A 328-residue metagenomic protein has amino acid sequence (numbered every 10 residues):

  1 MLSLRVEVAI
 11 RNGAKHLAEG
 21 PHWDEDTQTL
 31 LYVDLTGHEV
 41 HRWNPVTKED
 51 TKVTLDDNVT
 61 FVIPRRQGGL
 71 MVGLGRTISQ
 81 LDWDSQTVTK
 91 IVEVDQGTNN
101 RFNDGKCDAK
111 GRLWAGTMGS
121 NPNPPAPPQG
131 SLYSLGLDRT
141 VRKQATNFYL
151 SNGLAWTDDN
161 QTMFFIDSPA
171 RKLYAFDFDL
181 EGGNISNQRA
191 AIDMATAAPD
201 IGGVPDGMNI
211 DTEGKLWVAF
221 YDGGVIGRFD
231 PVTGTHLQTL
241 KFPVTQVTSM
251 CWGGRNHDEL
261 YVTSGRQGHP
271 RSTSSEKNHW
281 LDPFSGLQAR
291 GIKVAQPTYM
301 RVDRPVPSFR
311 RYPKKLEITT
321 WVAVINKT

Functional and structural regions predicted by a protein language model:
L2-A14, Q188: A short helix->beta-strand "capping" segment at the edge of beta-propeller domains
N12-T27, D56-L74, Q96-L113, Q144-T162 (+3 more regions): Beta-rich, blade/repeat-based domains predominating in secreted/periplasmic proteins but also intracellular
E25, L30-L35, M71-R76, A115-G119 (+4 more regions): Conserved beta-strand positions in repeat-built beta-propeller and related beta-rich domains
E39-H41, T77, S131-Y133, K172-Y174 (+2 more regions): A short loop-to-beta-strand structural motif that recurs across blades of beta-propeller domains
T51-L55, T89-E93, K143-T146, N184-D193 (+2 more regions): Beta-propeller fold detector
V88-Q144: Hydrophobic alpha-helical segments and helix pairs
F176-N184, L287-G291: Short loop/turn segments immediately following beta-strands, especially the blade-tip and inter-blade linker loops
R255-P313: Blade-level signature of beta-propeller repeat domains, shared across WD40, Kelch, NHL, RCC1 and BNR/Asp-box propellers
